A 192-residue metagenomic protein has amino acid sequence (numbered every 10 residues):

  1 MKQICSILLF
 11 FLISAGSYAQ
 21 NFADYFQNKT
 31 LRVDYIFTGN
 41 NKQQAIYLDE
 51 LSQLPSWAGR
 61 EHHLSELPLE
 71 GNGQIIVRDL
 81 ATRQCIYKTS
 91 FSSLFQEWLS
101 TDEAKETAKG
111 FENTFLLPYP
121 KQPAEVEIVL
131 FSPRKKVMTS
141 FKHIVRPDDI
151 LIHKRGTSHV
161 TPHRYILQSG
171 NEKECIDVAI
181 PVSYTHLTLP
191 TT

Functional and structural regions predicted by a protein language model:
I4-I13: Sec-dependent N-terminal signal peptides
F10, D24, E66, E106 (+2 more regions): Sterically constrained small-residue positions within well-ordered secondary structures of folded domains
A15-A19: Sec/Tat signal peptide C-region and signal peptidase I cleavage site
Q20-N113: N-terminal prosegments of processed precursors
L80-A81, F131-P133, H186: Short, flexible beta-strand-to-coil junctions
F115-V182: Non-catalytic propeptide/linker segments at domain boundaries
T185-T191: Conserved small/polar residues in nucleotide/adenosyl-binding loops
